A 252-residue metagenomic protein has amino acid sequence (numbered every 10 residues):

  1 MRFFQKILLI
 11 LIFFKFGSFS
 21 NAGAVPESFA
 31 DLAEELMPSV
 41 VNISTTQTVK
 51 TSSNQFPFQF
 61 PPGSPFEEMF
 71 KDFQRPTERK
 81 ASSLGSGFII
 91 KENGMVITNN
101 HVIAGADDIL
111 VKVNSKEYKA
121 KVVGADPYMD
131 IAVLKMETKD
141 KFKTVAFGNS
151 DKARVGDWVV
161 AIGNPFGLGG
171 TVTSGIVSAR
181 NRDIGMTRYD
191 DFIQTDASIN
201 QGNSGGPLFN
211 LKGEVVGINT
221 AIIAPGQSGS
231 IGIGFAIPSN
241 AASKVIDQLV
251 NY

Functional and structural regions predicted by a protein language model:
M1-L8: Bacterial N-terminal signal peptides that target proteins for export
L8-G17: Bacterial N-terminal signal peptides
A22-Y252: Serine-dependent protease modules
